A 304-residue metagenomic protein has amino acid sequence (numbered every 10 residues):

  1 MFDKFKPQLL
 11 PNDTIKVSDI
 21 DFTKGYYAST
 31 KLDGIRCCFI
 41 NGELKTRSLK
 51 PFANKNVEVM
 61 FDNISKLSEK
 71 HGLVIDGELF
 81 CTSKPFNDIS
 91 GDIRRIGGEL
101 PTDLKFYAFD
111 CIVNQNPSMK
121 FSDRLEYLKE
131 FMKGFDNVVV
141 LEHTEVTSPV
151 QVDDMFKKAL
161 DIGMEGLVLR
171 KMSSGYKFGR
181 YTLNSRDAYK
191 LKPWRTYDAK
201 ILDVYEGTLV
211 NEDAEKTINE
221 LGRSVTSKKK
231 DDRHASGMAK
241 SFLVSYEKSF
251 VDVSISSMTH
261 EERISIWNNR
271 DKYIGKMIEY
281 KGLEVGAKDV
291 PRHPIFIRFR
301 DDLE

Functional and structural regions predicted by a protein language model:
M1-T23, A28: Charged, flexible boundary elements
D19-V138, E304: Covalent nucleotidyltransferase
I20-F22, S29-D33, Y181, P193-R195 (+1 more regions): A short catalytic or substrate-binding loop motif that flags glycine-/basic-rich loops and adjacent residues that bind
L32-G42, D198-V204, D232-K248: Catalytic nucleophile-His microenvironment captured as a short glycine-rich beta-strand/loop that brackets
E43-K50, V244-K248, D252-M258: Catalytic Cys-His active-site segments of thiol-dependent hydrolases/isopeptidases
A53-D62, L191, V251-H260: Short amphipathic beta-strand/extended segments with alternating polar/hydrophobic composition
N87-V113, S224-R233, G237, K248-E304: Intrinsically disordered, low-complexity regulatory tails
H143-N211, K216-E220: Amphipathic alpha-helical
